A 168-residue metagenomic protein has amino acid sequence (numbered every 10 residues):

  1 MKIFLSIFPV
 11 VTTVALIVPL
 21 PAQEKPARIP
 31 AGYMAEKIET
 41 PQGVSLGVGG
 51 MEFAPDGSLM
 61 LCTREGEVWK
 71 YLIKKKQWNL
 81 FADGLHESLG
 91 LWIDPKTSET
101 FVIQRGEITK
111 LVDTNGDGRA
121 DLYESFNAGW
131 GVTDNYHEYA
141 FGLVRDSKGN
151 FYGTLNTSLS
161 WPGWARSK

Functional and structural regions predicted by a protein language model:
M1-I3: N-terminal secretory signal peptides that target proteins for export/translocation
S6-P19: Bacterial N-terminal signal peptides
Q23-K168: Beta-propeller blade termini and top-face loops
